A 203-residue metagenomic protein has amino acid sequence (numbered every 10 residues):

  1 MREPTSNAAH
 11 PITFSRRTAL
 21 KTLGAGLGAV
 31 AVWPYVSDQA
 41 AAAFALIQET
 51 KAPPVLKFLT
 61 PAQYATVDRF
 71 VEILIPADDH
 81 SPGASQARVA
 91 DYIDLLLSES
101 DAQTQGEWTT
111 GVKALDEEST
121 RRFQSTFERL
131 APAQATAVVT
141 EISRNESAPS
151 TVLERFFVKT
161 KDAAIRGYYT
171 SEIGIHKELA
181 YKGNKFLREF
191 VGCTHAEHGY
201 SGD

Functional and structural regions predicted by a protein language model:
M1-F14: N-terminal secretory signal peptides
H10, P54-V55, F123, I175-K177: Glycine-rich, flexible loop/turn motifs
I12-F14, T18, W33-R69: C-terminal segment of N-terminal export signals and the immediately downstream linker at the start of the mature
R17-T18, T22, D162: Hydrophobic alpha-helical segments, especially transmembrane helices and their immediate juxtamembrane helical caps
L23-A31: Sec-dependent signal peptide hydrophobic core
G28-A29, A41, R144: Residue-level marker of structural boundaries
L46-L56, Y64-G167: Flexible, low-complexity segments enriched for small/polar residues
P149-D203: Long, amphipathic alpha-helical surface segments
